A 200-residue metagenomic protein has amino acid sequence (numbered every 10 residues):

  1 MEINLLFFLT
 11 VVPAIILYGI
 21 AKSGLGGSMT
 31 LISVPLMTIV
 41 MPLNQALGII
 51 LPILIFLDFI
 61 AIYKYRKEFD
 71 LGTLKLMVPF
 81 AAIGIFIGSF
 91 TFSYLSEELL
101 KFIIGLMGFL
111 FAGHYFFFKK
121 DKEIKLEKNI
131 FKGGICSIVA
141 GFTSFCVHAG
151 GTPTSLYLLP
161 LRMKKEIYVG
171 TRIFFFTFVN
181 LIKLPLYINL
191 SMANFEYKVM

Functional and structural regions predicted by a protein language model:
M1-L9: Short, strongly hydrophobic alpha-helical membrane anchors
L9-K75, C136-S137, G141, G151-M200: Small-residue-rich hydrophobic segments that form or flank transmembrane alpha-helices in multi-pass membrane proteins
D58-E68, I103-K128: Transmembrane helix exit motif
A61, G88-F92, A112-Y115, S144 (+1 more regions): Structural signal for membrane-spanning alpha-helices in multi-pass inner-membrane proteins, emphasizing helix cores
L71, L95-L99, K120-N129, G150: A cytosolic-side transmembrane-helix exit/cap motif
A81, I85-S89, S93, E97-F117 (+1 more regions): Selective transmembrane alpha-helices of multi-pass membrane proteins
S89-L99, I124-L126, Y187-V199: Membrane-interface helix termini and inter-helical loops of multi-pass transporters
